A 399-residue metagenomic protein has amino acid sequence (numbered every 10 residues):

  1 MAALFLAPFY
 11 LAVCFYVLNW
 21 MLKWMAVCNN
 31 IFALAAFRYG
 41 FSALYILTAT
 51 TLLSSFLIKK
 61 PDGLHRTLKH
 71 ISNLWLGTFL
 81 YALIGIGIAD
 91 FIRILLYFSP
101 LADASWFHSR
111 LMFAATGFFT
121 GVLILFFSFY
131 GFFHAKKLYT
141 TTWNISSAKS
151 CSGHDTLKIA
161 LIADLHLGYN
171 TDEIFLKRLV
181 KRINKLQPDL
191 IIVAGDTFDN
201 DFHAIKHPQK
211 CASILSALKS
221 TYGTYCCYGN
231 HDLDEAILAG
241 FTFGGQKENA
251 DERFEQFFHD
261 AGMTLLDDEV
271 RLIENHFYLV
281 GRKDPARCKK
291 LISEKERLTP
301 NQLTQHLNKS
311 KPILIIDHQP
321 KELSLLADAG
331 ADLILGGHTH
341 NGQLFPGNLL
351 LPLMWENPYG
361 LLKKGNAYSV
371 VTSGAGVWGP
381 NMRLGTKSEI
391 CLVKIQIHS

Functional and structural regions predicted by a protein language model:
M1-K136: Non-catalytic terminal accessory segments
Y10, Y16, Y39, Y45 (+10 more regions): Sequence-level detector for tyrosine residue identity
T140-N144: Short amphipathic
S146-S399: Soluble catalytic domains of enzymes that build or remodel membrane lipids, polysaccharides, and related
